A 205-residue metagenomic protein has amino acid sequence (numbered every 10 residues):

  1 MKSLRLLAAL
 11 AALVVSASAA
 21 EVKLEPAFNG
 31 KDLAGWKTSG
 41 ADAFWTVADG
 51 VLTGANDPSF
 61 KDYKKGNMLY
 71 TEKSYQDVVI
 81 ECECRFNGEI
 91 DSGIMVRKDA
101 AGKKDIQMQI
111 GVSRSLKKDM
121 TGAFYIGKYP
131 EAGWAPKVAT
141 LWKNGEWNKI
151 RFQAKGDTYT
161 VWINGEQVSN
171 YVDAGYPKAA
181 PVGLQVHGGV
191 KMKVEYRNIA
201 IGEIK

Functional and structural regions predicted by a protein language model:
M1-A8: Bacterial N-terminal signal peptides that target proteins for export
A8-S16: Bacterial N-terminal signal peptides
A19-K205: Carbohydrate-interacting regions of secretory-pathway proteins
